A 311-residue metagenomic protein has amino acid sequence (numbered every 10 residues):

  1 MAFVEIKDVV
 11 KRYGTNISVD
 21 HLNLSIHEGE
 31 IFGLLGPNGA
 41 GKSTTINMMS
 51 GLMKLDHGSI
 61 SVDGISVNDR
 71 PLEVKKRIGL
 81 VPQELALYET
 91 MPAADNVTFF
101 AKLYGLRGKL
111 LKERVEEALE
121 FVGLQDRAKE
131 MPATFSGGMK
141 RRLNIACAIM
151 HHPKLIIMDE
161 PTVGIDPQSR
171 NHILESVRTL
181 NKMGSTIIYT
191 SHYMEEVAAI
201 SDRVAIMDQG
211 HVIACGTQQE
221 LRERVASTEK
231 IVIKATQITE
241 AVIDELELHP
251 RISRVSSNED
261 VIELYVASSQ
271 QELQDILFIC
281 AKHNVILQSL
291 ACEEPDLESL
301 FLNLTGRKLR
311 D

Functional and structural regions predicted by a protein language model:
G58-D69, E73-V74: Conserved ABC transporter NBD signature motif
T98, K102, K109-R127: Conserved ABC ATPase "signature" region
M131-F135: Conserved ABC ATPase signature
H152: Conserved catalytic motifs of ABC-family nucleotide-binding domains
I156-D159: Catalytic Walker B motif of ABC-type/P-loop ATPase nucleotide-binding domains
L174-A267: ABC transporter nucleotide-binding domain
